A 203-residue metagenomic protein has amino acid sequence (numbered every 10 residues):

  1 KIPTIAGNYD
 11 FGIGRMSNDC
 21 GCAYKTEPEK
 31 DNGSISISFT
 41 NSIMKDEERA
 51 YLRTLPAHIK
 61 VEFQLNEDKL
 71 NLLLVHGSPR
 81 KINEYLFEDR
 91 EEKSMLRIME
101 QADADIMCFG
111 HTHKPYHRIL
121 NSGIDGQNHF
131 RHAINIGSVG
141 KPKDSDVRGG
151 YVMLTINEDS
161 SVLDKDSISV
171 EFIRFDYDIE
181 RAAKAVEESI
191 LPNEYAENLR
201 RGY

Functional and structural regions predicted by a protein language model:
K1-V61, D68-K69, E88-D103: Active-site neighborhood of divalent metal-dependent phosphoester bond hydrolases
P3-I5, I106-C108, H132-I134: Hydrophobic/aromatic beta-strand patches that form the interior of the parallel beta-sheet core in alpha/beta enzyme
G7, L52, H76, H111 (+2 more regions): Divalent metal-coordination and catalytic microenvironments
Y9-G14, R80-I82, I106-L120, K141-D146: Active-site environment of divalent metal-dependent phosphoester hydrolases
A57-N66, R118-G126: Short acidic-hydrophobic surface loop/beta-edge motif
N71-P79, A133-G137: Active-site-proximal beta-strand elements of phosphoester/diester hydrolases
V75-P115: ATP/pyrophosphate-binding catalytic subdomain of soluble kinases
I119-Y203: Acidic, His/Gly-rich catalytic cores of divalent-metal-dependent hydrolytic chemistry
